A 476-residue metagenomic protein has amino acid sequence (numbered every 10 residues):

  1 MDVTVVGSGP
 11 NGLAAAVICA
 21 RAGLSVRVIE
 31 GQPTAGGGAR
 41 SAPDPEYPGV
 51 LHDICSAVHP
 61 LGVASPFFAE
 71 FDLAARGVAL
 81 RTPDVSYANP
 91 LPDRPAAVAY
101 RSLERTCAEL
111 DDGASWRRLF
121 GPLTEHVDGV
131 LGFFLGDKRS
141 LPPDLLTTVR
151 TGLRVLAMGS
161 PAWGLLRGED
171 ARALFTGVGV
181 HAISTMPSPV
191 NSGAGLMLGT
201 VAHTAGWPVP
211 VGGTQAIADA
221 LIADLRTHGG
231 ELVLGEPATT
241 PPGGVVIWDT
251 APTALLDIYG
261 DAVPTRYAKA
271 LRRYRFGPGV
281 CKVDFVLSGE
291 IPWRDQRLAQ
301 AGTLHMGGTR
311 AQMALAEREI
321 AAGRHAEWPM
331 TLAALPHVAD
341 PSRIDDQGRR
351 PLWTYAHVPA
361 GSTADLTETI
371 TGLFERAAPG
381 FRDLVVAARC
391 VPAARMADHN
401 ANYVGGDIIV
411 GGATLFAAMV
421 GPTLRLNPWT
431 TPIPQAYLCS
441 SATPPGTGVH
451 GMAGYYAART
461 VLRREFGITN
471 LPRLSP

Functional and structural regions predicted by a protein language model:
D2-G129: N-terminal glycine-rich phosphate/pyrophosphate-binding loop and immediately adjacent elements
P92-V190: Rossmann-like flavin
S115, E290-I291, R324-A326, S362-A401: Flavin-binding catalytic cores
R172-T185, W328-L332, G380-P444: A glycine-rich dinucleotide-binding beta-alpha-beta segment and adjacent secondary-structure elements that constitute
M197-A238: Helical element adjacent to the flavin cofactor pocket in flavoenzyme catalytic cores
L234-D345: Mid-domain catalytic core of redox enzymes that form a hydrophobic substrate pocket/lid adjacent to a catalytic redox
C439-L462: A conserved FAD-binding loop/helix module that cradles the flavin
R464-P476: Active-site-proximal substrate-binding core of FAD-dependent oxidoreductases
